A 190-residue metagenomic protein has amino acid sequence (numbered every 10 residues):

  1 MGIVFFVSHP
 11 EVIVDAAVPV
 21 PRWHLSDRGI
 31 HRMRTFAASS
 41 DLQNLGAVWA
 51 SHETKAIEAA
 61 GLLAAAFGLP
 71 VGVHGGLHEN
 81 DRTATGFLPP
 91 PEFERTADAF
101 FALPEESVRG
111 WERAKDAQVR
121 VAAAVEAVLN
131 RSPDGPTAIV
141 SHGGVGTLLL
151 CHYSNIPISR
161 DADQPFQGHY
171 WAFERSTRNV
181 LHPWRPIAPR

Functional and structural regions predicted by a protein language model:
G2-P70, K115: Active-site-proximal alpha-helix that buttresses catalytic centers in soluble enzyme cores
V4, G135-G143: Generic beta-sheet signal
I13, K55-I57, N80-D81, V145-T147: Short, active-site-adjacent cap segments at secondary-structure transitions
H24, A65-A122, D163: Phosphate-handling substructures
D41-N44, V128-G135: Glycine-rich phosphate-binding loop signature in dinucleotide/nucleotide-binding domains
S51-E53, G76, V140-G144: Short, well-ordered beta-to-alpha junction loops that form the rim of enzyme active sites and present histidine/acidic
L62, L148-H152: Active-site signature of alpha/beta-hydrolase-fold catalytic machinery across serine- and Asp/Cys-nucleophile hydrolases
S154-P186: Domain-level recognition of soluble alpha/beta enzyme cores, biased toward histidine phosphatases/phosphomutases
